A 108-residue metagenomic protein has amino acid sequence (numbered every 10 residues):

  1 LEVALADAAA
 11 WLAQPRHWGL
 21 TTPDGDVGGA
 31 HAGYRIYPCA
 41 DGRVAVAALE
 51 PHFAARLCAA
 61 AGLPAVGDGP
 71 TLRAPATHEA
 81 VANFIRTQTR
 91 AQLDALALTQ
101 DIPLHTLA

Functional and structural regions predicted by a protein language model:
L1-V44, L49: Active-site-adjacent "lid/gating" segments in soluble enzymes
A32-T106: Aromatic-enriched alpha-helical interface/lid elements that frame and gate functional surfaces
